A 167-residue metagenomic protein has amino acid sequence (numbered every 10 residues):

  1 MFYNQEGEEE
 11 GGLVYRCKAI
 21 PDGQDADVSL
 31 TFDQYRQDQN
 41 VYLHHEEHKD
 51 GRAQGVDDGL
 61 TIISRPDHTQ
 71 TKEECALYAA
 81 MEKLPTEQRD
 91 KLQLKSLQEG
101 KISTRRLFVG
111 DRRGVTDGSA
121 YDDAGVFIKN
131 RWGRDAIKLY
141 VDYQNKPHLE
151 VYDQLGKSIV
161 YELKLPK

Functional and structural regions predicted by a protein language model:
M1-K167: Parallel beta-helix/beta-solenoid repeats that form elongated, surface-exposed shafts/blades used for receptor binding
